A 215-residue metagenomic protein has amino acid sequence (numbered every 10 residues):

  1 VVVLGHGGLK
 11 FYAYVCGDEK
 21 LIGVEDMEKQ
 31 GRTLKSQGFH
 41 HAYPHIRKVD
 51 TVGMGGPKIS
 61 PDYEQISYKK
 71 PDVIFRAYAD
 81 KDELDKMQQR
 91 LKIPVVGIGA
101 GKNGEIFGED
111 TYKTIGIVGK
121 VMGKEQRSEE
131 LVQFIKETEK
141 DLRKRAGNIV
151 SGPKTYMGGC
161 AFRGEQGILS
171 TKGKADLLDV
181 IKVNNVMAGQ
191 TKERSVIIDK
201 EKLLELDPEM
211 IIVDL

Functional and structural regions predicted by a protein language model:
V2-L4, I22-E25, V73-A77, V95-G99 (+3 more regions): Structural recognition of the beta-strand scaffold that forms the well-ordered cores of secreted hydrolase catalytic
H6, I59-S60, V196-I197: Structural motif corresponding to alpha-helix initiation and N-cap regions
H6, S67-K69, V73-D82, P94-V95 (+1 more regions): Active-site-adjacent structural elements in enzyme catalytic domains
L9-Q65, V73-R76, V186: A short, structured surface patch at a secondary-structure boundary
G17, R90-I93, I181-K182: Short, structured coil segments at secondary-structure junctions
P57-K58, D62-A79, K200-L215: Proline-aspartate-enriched helix->loop->beta-strand connector
E83-G164, M187-G189, S195-I197: Extracytoplasmic substrate-binding proteins
S170-S195: Alpha-helical, coiled-coil/dimerization segments enriched in small aliphatic residues
